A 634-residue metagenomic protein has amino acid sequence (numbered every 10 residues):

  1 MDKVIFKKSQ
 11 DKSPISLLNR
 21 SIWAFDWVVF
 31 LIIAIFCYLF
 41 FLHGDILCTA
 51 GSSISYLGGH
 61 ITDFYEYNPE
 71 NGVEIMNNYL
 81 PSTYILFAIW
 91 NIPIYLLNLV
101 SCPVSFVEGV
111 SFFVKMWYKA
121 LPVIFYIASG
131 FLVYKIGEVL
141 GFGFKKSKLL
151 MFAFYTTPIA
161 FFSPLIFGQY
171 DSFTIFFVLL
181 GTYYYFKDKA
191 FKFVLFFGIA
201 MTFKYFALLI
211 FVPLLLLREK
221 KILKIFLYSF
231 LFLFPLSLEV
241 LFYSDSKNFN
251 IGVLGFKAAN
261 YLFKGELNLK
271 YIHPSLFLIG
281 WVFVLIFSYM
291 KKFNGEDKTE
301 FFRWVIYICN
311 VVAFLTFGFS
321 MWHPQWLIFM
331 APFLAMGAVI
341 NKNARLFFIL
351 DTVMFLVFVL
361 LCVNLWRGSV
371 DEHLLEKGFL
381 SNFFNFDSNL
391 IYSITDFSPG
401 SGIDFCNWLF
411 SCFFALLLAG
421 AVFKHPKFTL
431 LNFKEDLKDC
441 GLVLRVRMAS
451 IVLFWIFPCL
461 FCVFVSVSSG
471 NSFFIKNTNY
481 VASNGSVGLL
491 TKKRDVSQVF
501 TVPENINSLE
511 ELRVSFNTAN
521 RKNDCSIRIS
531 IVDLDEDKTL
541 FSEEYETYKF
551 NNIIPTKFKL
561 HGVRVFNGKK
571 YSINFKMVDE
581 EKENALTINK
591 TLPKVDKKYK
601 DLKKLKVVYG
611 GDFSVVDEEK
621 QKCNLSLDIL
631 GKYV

Functional and structural regions predicted by a protein language model:
D2-F173, T182, L217-V312, H373-S411 (+2 more regions): Primarily membrane-embedded glycan-assembly and transfer machineries that use lipid-linked glycans
G130-E138, V178-K187, I210-L217, A335-N343 (+1 more regions): Hydrophobic transmembrane alpha-helices
M151, F161-F162, L180-Y184, A190-L216 (+1 more regions): Membrane-interface alpha helices of multi-pass inner-membrane proteins
T157-I159, F232-L241, V311-S320, T352-L365 (+1 more regions): Aromatic-anchored segments of alpha-helical transmembrane domains
L165-S172, L208, M321-I328: Replace "multi-pass membrane enzymes" with "multi-pass membrane proteins
F177, L209, H323-N343, F405-L416: Hydrophobic/aromatic-rich transmembrane helices and adjacent perimembrane loops
N341-G470: C-terminal multi-pass transmembrane helix bundles with aromatic-rich, positive-inside signatures
K438-L442, M448, V463-D535, Y545-P555 (+2 more regions): Beta-sheet-rich sandwich/jelly-roll-like modules and their strand-loop junctions
